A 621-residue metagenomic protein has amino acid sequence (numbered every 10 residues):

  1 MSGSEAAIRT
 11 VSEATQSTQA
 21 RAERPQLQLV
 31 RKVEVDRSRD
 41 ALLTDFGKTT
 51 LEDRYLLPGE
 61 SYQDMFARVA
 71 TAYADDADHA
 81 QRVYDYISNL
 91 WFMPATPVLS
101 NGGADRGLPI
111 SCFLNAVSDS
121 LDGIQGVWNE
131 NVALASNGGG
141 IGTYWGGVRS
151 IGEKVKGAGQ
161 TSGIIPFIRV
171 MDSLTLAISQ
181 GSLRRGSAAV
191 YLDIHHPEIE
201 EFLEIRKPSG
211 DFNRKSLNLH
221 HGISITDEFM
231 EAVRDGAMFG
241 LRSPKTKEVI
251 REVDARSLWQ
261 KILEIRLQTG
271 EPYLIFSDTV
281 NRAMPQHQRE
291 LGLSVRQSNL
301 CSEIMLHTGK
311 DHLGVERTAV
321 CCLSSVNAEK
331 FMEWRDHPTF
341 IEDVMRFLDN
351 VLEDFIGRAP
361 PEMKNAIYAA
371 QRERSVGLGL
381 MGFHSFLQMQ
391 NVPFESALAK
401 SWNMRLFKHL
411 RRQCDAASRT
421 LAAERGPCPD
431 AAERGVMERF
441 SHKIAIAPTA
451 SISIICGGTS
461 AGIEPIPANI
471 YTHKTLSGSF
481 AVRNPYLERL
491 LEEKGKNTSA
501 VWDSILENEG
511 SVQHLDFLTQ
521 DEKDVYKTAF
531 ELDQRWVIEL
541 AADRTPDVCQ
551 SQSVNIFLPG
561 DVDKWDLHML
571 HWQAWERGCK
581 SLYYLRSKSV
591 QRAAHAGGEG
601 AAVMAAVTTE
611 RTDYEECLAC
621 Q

Functional and structural regions predicted by a protein language model:
M1-E23, L27, A596-Q621: Acidic, low-complexity intrinsically disordered tails
I8-Q81, V148, G152, G157-V170 (+2 more regions): Conserved, charged catalytic cores of large soluble enzymes
L42, V295-Q297, C301-G309, L352-G357 (+1 more regions): Catalytic alpha/beta core of large soluble enzyme barrels
L57-E60, A70-D76, Y84-L108, F113-K156 (+8 more regions): Function-dense linear segments that define catalytic or interfacial modules in macromolecule-processing proteins
H79-V83, I141-T143, S182-A189, L274-F276 (+6 more regions): Flexible, glycine/charged-enriched surface loops at secondary-structure junctions
N115, Y144-V148, L192-H195, I275-D278 (+10 more regions): Generic beta-strand/beta-sheet core signal
I341-I367, Q371, S375, Q390-T449 (+2 more regions): Internal maturation/activation junctions in enzymes
A416-I452, Y583, H595-A596, G600-Q621: Phosphate/diphosphate-binding loops
